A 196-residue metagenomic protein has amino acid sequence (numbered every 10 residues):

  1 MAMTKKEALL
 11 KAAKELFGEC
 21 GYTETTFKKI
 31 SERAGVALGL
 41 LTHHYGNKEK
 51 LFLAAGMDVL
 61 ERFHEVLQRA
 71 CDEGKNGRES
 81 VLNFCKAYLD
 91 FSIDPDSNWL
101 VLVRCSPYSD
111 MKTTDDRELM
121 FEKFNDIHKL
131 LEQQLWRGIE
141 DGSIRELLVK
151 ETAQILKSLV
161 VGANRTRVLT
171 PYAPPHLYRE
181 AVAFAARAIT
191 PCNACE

Functional and structural regions predicted by a protein language model:
M1-T4, C195-E196: N-terminal intrinsically disordered/low-complexity leader segments
A8, A12, L16-K50, A54: Helix-turn-helix
A12, L16, A87, F91 (+1 more regions): Amphipathic alpha-helical interface segments
E19-T23, G74, P95, D141-G142: Short coil/turn segments at alpha/beta junctions that flank glycine-rich nucleotide-binding fingerprints
F27, M57-H64: Short, basic, alpha-helical segments at the C-terminal edge of helix-turn-helix-like DNA-binding modules
A54, D58, Q68-S97, A153-L156 (+2 more regions): Hydrophobic alpha-helical connector segments
A70, K86-I93, V103-M111, A183-I189: Helix-loop "lid/cap" segments that line or gate small-molecule binding pockets
W99-R104, T114-F121, H128, I139-A185 (+1 more regions): Hydrophobic/aromatic-rich alpha-helical bundle segments in the mid-to-C-terminal region
